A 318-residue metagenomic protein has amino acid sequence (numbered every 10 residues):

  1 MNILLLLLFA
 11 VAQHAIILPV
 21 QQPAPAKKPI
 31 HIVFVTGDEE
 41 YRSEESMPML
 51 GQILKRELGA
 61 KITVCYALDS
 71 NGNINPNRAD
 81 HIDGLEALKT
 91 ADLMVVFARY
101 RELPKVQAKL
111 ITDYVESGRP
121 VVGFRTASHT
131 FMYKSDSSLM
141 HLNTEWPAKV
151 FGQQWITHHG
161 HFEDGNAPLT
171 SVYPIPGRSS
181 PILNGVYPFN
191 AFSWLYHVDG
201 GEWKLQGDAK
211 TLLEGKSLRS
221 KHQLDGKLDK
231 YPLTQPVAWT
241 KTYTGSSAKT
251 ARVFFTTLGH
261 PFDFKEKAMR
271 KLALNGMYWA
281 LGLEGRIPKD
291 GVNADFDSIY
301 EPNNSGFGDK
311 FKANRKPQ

Functional and structural regions predicted by a protein language model:
N2-A12: Sec-dependent N-terminal signal peptides
H14-P29, E45-S46, R56-E57, R219-Q318: Extracellular ligand-binding/catalytic regions of CAZymes and related secreted enzymes and adhesion modules
I17-L18, K55, K61, A79 (+2 more regions): Catalytic beta-strand/loop cores that center a nucleophilic Ser/Cys/Thr and support acyl-enzyme chemistry
Q22-A24, V33-V35, E39-T130: Helical hinge/lid and interdomain linker segments adjacent to catalytic or ligand-binding clefts that mediate domain
E39-E40, R101, S128-T130, P188 (+3 more regions): Short, solvent-exposed loop/turn segments at secondary-structure junctions
I53, P147, F151-W155, R178 (+4 more regions): Oxidoreductase and adenylate-handling cofactor-binding alpha/beta cores
C65, E214, T256: Hydrophobic residues at beta-strand termini and immediately following loops that shape nucleotide-binding pockets
V96, R101-G185: A glycine-rich, often tryptophan-bearing local segment used as a flexible ligand/cofactor-contacting loop or short
